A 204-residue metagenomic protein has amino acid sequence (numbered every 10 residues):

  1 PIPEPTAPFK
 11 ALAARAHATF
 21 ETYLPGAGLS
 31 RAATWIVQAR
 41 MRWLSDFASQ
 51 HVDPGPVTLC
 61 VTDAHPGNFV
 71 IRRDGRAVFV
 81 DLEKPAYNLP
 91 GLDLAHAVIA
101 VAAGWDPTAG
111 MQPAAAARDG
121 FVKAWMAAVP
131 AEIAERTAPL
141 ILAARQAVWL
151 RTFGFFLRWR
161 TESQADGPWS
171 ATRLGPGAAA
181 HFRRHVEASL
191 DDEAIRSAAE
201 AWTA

Functional and structural regions predicted by a protein language model:
P1-R42, A48-L59, K84-L89, A165-R184: A cross-family kinase active-site recognition segment
E4, E132-V148: All-alpha amphipathic helical-bundle segments outside canonical DNA-binding/catalytic cores that form hydrophobic
A27, E132, T152-A204: ATP/Mg2+ or Mg2+-diphosphate-binding catalytic cores that bind nucleotide phosphates or diphosphates via glycine-rich
L29, E83, P107-M111: A ubiquitous short alpha-helical element
W35-R42, D46-Q50, R72-D74, A116-K123 (+1 more regions): Replace "anionic and nucleotidyl ligands
I36-R40, P113-A117, F121, R145 (+3 more regions): Soluble or luminal CAZymes and related metallo-dependent hydrolases
W43-L92, V98, W105: Active-site acidic catalytic loop and adjacent metal/ATP-binding pocket of ATP-dependent phosphoryl transfer enzymes
G91-E132, Q146-A165: Active-site activation/catalytic loop segments of kinase-like enzymes and analogous catalytic loops in related
